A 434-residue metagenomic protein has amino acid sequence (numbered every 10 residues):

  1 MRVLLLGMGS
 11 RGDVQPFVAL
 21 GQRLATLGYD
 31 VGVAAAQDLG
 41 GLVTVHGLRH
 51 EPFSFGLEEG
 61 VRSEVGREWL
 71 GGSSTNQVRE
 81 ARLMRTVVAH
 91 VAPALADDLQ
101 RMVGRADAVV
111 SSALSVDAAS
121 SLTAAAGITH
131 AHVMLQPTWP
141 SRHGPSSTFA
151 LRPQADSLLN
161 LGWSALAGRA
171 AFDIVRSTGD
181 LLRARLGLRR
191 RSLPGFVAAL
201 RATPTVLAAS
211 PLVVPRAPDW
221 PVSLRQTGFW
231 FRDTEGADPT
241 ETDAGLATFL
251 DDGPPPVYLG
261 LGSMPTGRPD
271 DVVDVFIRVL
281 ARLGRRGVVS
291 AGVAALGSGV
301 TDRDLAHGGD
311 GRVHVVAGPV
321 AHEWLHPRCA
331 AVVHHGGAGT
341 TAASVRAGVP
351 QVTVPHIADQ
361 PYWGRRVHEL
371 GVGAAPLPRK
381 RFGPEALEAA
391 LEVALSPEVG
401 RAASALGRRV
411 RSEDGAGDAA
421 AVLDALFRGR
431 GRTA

Functional and structural regions predicted by a protein language model:
M1-R49: N-terminal subdomain of nucleotide-sugar transferases
R49, F53-D107, G179, H307-G308: Phosphate/nucleotide-donor binding subsite
H90-L161, L212-V213: Conserved nucleotide-sugar donor-interacting segment of glycosyltransferase catalytic cores, predominantly GT-B
R105, K380, P384-A434: C-terminal amphipathic helix plus adjacent low-complexity, charged tail appended to glycosyltransferase catalytic
V109-S111, G318-R366: A donor-sugar binding/catalytic signature common to diverse glycosyltransferases and related nucleotide-sugar
V175-F229: Long, low-complexity segments enriched in small/aliphatic residues
A209-A331: Donor-nucleotide binding loops and adjacent catalytic segments primarily of GT-B fold Leloir glycosyltransferases
A358-A390, R401: Change "using UDP/GDP/dTDP sugars" to "using nucleotide sugars
